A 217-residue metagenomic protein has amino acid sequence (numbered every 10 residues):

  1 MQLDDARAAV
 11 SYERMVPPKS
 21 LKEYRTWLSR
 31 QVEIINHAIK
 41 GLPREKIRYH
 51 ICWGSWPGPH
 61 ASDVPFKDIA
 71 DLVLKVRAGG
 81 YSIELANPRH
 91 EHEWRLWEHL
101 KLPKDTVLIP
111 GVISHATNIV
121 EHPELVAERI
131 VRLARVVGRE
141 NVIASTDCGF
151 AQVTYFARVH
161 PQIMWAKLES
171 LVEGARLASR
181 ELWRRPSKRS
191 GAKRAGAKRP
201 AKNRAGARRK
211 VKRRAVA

Functional and structural regions predicted by a protein language model:
M1-R194, K198-R204, R208-A217: Domain-level signal for soluble alpha/beta catalytic cores
